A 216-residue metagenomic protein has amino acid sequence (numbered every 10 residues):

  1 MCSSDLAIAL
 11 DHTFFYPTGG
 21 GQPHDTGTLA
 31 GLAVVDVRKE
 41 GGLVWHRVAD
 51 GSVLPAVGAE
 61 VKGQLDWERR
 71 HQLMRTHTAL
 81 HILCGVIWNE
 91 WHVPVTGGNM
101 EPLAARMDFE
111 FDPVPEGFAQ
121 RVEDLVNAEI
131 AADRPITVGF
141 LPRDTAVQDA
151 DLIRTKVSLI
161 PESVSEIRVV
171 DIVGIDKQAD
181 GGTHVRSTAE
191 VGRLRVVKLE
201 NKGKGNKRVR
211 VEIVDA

Functional and structural regions predicted by a protein language model:
S4-A216: Active-/binding-site microenvironments in catalytic and ligand-binding cores
